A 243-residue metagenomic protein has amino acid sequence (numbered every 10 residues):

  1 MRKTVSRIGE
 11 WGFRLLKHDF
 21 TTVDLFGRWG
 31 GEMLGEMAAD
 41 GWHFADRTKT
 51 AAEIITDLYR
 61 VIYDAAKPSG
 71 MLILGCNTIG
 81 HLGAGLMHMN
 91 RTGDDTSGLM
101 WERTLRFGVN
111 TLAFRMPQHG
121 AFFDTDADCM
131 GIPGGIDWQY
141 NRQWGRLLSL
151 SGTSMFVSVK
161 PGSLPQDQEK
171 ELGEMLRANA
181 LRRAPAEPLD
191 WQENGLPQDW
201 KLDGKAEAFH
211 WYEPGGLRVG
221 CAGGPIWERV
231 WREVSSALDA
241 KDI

Functional and structural regions predicted by a protein language model:
M1-G134, Q168: Aromatic- and carboxylate-enriched substrate-binding clefts and catalytic-loop regions of carbohydrate-active enzymes
F20, G75-N77, G134, V159-P161 (+2 more regions): Active-site proximal loops enriched in glycine and acidic residues that flank catalytic Cys/His/Asp and coordinate
T22-V23, I79-H81, M155, G162 (+1 more regions): Short, solvent-exposed loop/turn segments at secondary-structure junctions
A127, V159-P165, E187-Q192: Short coil/turn segments at secondary-structure boundaries
P133-S149: Structural motif
W138, R142, E169-R183, E187-D190 (+1 more regions): Loop/helix patches that line or flank the sugar-binding groove of alpha-linked glycan CAZymes
L147-R183: Catalytic cores of secreted or luminal carbohydrate-active enzymes
L148-G152, F156, D190-I243: Carbohydrate-binding surface patches
